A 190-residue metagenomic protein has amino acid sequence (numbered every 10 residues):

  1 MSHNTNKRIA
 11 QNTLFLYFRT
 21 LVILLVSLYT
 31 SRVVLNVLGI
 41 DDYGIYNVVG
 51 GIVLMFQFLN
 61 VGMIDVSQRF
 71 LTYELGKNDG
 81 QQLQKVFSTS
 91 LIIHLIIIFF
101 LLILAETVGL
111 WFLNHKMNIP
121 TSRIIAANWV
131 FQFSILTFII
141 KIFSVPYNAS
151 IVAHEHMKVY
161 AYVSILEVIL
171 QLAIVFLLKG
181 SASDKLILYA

Functional and structural regions predicted by a protein language model:
M1-S27, Q81-S88, I92, A127: N-terminal membrane topogenesis motif
R8-Y73, L102-E106, T137, E167-L172: Signature of the first transmembrane helix
Q11-L16, G50-L54, I93, N128-F133 (+1 more regions): Short alpha-helical transmembrane interface motifs in multi-pass membrane proteins
N12, L16, Y43-G44, A149 (+2 more regions): Alpha-helical transmembrane segments and their helix-entry boundary regions
L35-V37, D41-D42, K158, I169-A190: Membrane-interface helix-loop junctions in multi-pass transport and translocation proteins
D65, L91-I93, S144-S164, V168: Substrate-agnostic recognition of the 12-TM MFS/MFS-like secondary transporter fold
T89-N118, L172, F176-G180: Alpha-helical transmembrane segments of multi-pass membrane transport and lipid-handling proteins
T107-L110, P120-S144, A161-I169, A173 (+1 more regions): Alpha-helical transmembrane segments of multi-pass membrane proteins
